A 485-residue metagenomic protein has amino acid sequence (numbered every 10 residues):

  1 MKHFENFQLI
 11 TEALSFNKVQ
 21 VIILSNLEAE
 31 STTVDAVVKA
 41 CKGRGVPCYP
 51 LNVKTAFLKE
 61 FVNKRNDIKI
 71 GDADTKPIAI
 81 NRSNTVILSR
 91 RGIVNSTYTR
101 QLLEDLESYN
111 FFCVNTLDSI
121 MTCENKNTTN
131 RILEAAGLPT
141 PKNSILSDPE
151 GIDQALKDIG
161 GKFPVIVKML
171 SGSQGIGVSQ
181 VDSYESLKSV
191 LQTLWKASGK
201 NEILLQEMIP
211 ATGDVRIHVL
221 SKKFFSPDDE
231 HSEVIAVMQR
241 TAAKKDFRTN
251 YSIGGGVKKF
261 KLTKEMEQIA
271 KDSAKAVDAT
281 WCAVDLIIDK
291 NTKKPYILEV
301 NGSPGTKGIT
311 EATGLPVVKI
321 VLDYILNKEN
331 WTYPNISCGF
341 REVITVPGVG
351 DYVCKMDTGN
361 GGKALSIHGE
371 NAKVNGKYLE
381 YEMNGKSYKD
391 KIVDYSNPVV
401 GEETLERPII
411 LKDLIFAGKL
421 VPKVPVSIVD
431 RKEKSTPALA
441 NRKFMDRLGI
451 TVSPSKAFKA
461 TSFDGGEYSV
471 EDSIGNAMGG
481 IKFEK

Functional and structural regions predicted by a protein language model:
M1-V19, K328, E471-K485: Charge-dense, intrinsically disordered terminal/linker segments
L27-K142: Conserved N-proximal alpha/beta basic substrate-recognition cap immediately N-terminal to, or forming the N-lobe
L133-E134, I159-I176, G199-T212, D357: ATP-grasp fold ATP-binding core
P139-V165: Rossmann-like NAD(P)H-binding beta-loop-alpha module
I176-S273: Phosphate-binding site of ATP-dependent enzymes
E207, D246-I297, V318-N327: A long amphipathic alpha-helix within ATP-dependent nucleotide-binding catalytic cores
N301-T313: Glycine-rich phosphate/pyrophosphate-binding beta-alpha loops
Y333-K485: Pepsin/retropepsin-fold aspartyl endopeptidases
